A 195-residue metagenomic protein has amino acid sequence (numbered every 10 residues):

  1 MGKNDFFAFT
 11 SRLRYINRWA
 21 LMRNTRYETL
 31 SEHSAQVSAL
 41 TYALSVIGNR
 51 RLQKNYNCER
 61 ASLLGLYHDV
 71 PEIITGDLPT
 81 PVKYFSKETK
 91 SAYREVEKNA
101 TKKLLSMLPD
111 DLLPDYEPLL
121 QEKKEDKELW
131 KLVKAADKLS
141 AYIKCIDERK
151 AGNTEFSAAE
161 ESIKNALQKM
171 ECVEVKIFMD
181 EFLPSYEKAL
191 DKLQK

Functional and structural regions predicted by a protein language model:
M1-K195: Alpha-helical, largely C-terminal catalytic domains that coordinate divalent metal ions via clustered Asp/Glu/His
